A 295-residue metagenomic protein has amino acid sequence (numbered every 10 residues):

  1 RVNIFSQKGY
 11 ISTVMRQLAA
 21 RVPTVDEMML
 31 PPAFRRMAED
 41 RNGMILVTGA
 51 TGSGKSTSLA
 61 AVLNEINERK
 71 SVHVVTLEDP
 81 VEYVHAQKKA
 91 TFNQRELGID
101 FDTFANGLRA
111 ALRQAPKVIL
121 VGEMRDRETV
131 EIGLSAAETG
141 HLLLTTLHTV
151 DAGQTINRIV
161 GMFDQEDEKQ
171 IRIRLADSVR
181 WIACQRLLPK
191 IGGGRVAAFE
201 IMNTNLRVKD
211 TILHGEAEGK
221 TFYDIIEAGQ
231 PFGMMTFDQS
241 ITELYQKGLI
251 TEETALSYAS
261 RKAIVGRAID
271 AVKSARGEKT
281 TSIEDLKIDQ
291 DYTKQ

Functional and structural regions predicted by a protein language model:
R1-Q295: Short, flexible helix-loop junctions that flank or precede catalytic/ligand sites
